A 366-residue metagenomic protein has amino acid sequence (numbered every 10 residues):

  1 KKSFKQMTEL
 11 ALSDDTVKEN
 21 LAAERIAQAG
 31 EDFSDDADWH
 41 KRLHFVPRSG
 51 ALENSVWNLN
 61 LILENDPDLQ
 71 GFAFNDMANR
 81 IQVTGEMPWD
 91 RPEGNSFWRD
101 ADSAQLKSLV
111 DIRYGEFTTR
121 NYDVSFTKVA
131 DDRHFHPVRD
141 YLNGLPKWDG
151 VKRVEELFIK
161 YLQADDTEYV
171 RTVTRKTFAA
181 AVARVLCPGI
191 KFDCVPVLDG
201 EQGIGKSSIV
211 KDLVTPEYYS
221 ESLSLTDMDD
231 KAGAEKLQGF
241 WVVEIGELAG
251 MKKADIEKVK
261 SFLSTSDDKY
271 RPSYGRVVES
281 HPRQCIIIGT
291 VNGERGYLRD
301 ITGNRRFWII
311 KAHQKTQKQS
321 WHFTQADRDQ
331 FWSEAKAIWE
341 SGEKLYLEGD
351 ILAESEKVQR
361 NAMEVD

Functional and structural regions predicted by a protein language model:
K1-E9, F158, I190-E201, G349-E356: Short alpha-helical "patches" and their helix-cap loops
K1-R153, E168-T172: N-terminal nucleic-acid engagement/recognition segments and initiation subdomains in replication, restriction
V110, V182-V185, L263, W339: Hydrophobic, Leu/Ile/Phe/Ala-enriched alpha-helical segments that form helix-helix packing faces
F117-H136, I190-C194, Y218-D255, S261-L263 (+1 more regions): Feature primarily recognizes SF3-like P-loop helicase cores of small DNA viruses
F126-G239: P-loop NTPase catalytic core of nucleic-acid-dependent motor ATPases
V210, V259-K260: Short amphipathic alpha-helical segments and helix-helix/interface helices
